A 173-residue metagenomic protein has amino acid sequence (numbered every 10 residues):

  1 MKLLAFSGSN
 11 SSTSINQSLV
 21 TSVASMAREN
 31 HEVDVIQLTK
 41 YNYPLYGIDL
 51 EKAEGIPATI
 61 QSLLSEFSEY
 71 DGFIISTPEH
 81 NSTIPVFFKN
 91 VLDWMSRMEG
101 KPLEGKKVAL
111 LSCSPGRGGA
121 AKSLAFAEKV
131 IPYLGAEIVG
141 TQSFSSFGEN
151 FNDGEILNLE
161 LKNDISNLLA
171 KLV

Functional and structural regions predicted by a protein language model:
M1-T77, S82-D93, R97, D153-K171: N-terminal beta1-alpha1-beta2 submodule of the flavodoxin-like/Rossmannoid cofactor-binding fold
K2, E99, L110-C113: N-terminal hydrophobic or amphipathic segments with adjacent small-residue motifs that include Sec signal peptides
S7, S112, G148: Short, histidine-centered active-site or binding-site loop motifs used for metal coordination, general acid-base
N90-G100, E128-Y133: A glycine- and small-aliphatic-rich helix-loop capping segment at beta-alpha/alpha-beta transitions that lines
E104-S145: Short, glycine-/small-residue-rich phosphate/pyrophosphate-handling segment
K129-V173: A charged, well-structured terminal subsegment
